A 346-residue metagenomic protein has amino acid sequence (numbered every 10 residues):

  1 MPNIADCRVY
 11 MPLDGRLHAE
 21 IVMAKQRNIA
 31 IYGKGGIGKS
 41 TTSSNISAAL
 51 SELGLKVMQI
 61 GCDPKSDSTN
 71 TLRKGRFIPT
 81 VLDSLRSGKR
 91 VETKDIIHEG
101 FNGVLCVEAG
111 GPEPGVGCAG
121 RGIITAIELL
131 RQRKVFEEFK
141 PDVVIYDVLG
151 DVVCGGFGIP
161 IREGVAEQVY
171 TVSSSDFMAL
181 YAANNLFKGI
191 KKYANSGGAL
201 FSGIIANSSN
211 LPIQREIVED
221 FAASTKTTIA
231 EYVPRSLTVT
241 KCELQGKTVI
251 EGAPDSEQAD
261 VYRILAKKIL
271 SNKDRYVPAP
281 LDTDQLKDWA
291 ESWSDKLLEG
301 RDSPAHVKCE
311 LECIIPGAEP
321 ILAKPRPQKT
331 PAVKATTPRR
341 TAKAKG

Functional and structural regions predicted by a protein language model:
M1-I4, H18-I21, K192-G346: C-terminal lobe/tail of nucleotide-utilizing enzymes
Q26-I29, E52, K65-V148, V152-V153: Nucleotide-state-sensitive switch-loop elements of NTP-binding domains
R27-P64: Walker A/P-loop phosphate-binding motif and the immediately C-terminal alpha-helix
N28, Q59, V104-C106, I229-Y232: Conserved beta-strand scaffold positions in the cores of enzyme catalytic domains, especially in NTP/NDP-utilizing
G35, V107, A126, D147 (+3 more regions): Residue-level signature of catalytic and energy-coupling elements of molecular machines, predominantly ATP/GTP-dependent
Q132, F136-E138, V143, V148-Y232 (+1 more regions): Conserved catalytic-core segment of NTP-binding enzymes
